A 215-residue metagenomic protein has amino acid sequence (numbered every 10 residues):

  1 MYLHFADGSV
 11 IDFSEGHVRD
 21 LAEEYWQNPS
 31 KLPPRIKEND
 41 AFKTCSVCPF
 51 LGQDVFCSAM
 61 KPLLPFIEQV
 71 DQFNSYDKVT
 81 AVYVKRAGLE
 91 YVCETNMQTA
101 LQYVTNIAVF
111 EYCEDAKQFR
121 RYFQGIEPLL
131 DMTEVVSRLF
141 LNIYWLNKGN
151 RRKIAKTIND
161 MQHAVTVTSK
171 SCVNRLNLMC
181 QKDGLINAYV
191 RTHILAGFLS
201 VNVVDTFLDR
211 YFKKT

Functional and structural regions predicted by a protein language model:
M1-F50: N-terminal ordered "arm"
D12-S14, C57, E127, N147-I154: Poly-acidic low-complexity segments
A22-N28, S75-Y76, V92, C113: Short, solvent-exposed secondary-structure capping/transition elements
D40-L101: Acidic, low-complexity intrinsically disordered segments
V70-D77, A108-E111, I126, L130 (+5 more regions): Short secondary-structure junctions and interdomain/linker hinges
Y83, A87, L101, R120-Q124 (+2 more regions): Solvent-exposed, non-transmembrane amphipathic alpha-helical segments
V92-L129, N159, H163-S171, L195: Long, contiguous binding/interaction regions
V135-T215: Conserved phosphate-interacting/catalytic interface
